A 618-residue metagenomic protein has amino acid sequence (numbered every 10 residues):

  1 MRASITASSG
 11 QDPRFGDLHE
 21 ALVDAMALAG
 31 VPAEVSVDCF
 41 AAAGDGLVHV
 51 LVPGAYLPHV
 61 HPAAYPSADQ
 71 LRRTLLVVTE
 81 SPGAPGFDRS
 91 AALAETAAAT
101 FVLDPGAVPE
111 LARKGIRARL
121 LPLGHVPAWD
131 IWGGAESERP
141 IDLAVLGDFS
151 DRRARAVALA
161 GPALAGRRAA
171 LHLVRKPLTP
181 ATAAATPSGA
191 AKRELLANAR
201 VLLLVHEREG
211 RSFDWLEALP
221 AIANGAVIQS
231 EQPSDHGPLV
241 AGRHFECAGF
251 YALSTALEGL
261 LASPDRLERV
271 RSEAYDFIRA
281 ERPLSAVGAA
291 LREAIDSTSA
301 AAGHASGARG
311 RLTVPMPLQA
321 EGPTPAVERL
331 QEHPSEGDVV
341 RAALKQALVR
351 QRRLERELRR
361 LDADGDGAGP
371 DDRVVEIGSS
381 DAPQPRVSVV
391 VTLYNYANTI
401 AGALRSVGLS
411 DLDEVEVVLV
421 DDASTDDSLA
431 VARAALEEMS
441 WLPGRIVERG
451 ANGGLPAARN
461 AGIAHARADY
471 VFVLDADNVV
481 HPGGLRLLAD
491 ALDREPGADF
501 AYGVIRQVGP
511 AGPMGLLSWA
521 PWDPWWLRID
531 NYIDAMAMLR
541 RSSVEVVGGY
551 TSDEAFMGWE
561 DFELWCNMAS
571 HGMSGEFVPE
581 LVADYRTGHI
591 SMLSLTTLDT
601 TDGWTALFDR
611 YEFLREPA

Functional and structural regions predicted by a protein language model:
R2-I116, P127-D130, P238, D426: Extended catalytic core of nucleotide-activated donor transferases of GT-like folds
A3-A7, E20-A21, M26-A27, V31 (+3 more regions): Catalytic binding pocket for nucleotide-activated donors in carbohydrate/polymer assembly enzymes
A342-S406: N-proximal low-complexity "stem/linker" segments adjacent to membrane-targeting elements
R405-E414: Short, acidic, metal-binding catalytic loop of nucleotide-sugar glycosyltransferases
R449-A466: Glycine-rich, basic loop-to-helix element that forms the pyrophosphate-binding segment of sugar-nucleotide handling
V471: Short aromatic/hydrophobic "clamp" motif used to bind/position activated sugar donors
G483-G515: Conserved donor NDP-sugar-binding/catalytic core segment of glycosyltransferases
P524-T605: Conserved nucleotide-sugar donor-binding catalytic segment
